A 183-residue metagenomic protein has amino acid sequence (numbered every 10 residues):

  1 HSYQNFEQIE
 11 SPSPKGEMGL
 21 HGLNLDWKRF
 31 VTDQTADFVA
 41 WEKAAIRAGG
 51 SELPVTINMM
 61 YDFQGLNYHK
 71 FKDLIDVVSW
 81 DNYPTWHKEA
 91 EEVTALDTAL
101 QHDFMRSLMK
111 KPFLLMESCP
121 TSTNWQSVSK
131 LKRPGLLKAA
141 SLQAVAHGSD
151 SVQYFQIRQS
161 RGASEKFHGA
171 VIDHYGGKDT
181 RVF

Functional and structural regions predicted by a protein language model:
H1-V77, D81-L100: Polysaccharide-binding and catalytic clefts of secreted carbohydrate-active enzymes
T56-F183: Hydrophobic targeting/anchoring helices
